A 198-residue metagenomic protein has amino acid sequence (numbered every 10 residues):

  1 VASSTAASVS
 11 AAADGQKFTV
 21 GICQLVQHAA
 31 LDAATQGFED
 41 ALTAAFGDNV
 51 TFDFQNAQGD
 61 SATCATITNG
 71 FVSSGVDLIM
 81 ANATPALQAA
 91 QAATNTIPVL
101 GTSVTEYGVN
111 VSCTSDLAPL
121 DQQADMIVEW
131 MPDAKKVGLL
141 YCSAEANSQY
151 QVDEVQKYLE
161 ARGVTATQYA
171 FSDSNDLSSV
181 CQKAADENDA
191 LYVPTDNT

Functional and structural regions predicted by a protein language model:
V1-T19, T43-N49: Short, low-complexity disordered leader/linker segments with a strong preference for bacterial N-terminal type II
F18-E39, A45, D53-C64, A144 (+1 more regions): Extracytoplasmic "Venus flytrap"
V20, Q24, F38, C113-L159: An alpha-beta-alpha
A30-F38, T63, I67, N82-A86 (+5 more regions): Stable alpha-helical elements in mature extracytoplasmic
T51-S73, A170-A184: Structural motif
N56-E106, D196-T198: Beta-alpha junction/loop-to-helix N-cap segments that form part of ligand/metal-binding clefts
Q88-W130: Extracytoplasmic ligand/sensor domains, especially the bilobed periplasmic-binding protein
A146-T198: Pocket-lining segment of extracytoplasmic ligand-binding domains
